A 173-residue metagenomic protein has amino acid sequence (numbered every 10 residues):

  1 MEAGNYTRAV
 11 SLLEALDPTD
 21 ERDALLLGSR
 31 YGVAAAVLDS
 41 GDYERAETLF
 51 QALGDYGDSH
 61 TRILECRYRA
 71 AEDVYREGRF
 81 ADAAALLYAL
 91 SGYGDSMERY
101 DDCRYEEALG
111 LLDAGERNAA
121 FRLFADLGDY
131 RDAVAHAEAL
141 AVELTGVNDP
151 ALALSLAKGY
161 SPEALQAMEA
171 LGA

Functional and structural regions predicted by a protein language model:
M1, A24-L38, T61-Y75, E98-L112 (+1 more regions): Alpha-helical tetratricopeptide repeat
E2, D39, A52, R76 (+4 more regions): Alpha-helix C-terminal capping/termination sites
E2-A3, E169-A173: Short, intrinsically disordered, charge-balanced linker/junction segments flanking boundaries in proteins
E2-N5, V10-D17, S40, A135 (+1 more regions): Short loop/turn and low-complexity linker motifs enriched in small/turn-promoting residues
R8, D17-D20, S29, V33-A36 (+7 more regions): Short, flexible helical or helix-coil boundary motifs
L13-L25, F50-R62, L86-R99, F124-H136 (+1 more regions): Short solvent-exposed coil/turn linkers within tandem alpha-helical repeat scaffolds
